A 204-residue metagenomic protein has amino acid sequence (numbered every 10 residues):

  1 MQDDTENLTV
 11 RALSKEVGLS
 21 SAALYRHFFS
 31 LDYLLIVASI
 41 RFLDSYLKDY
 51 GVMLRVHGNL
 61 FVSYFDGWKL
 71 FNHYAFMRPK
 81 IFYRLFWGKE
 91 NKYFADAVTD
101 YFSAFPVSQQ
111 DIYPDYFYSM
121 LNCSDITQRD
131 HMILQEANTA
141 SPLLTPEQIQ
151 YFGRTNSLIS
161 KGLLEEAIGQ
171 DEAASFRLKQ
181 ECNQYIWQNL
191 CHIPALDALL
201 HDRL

Functional and structural regions predicted by a protein language model:
M1-A12: Short, amphipathic alpha-helix enriched in basic
T5, L31-D32: A short, glycine- and basic residue-enriched loop/turn that sits immediately adjacent to a domain's principal
T9, Y83-F86, F94, P146 (+1 more regions): Short, hydrophobic secondary-structure boundary micro-motifs
A12, E16, Y33-H73, M77: Alpha-helical structural segments
V17-F28: Short hydrophobic/aromatic patch on the recognition helix
F61-W87, R154, Q180, Q184-C191: Amphipathic alpha-helical segments that line or abut small-molecule/effector binding pockets and mediate allosteric
K92-A140, W187: Amphipathic alpha-helical packing segments from all-alpha helical-bundle domains
S124-L204: C-terminal peripheral helix-coil segments that are non-catalytic and often amphipathic
